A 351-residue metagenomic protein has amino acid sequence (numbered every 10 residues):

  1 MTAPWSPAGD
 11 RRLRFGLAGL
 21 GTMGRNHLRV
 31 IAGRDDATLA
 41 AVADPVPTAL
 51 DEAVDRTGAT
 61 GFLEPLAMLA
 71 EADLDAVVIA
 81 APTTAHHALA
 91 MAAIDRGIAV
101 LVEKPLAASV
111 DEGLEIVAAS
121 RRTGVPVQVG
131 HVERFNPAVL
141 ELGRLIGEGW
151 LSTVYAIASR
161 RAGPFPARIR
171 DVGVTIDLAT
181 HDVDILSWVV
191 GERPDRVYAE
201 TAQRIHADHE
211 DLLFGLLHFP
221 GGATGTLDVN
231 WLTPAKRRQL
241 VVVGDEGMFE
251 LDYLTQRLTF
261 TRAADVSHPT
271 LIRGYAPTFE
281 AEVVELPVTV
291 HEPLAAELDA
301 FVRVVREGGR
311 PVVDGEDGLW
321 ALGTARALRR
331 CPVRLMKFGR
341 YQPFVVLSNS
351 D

Functional and structural regions predicted by a protein language model:
M1-G9, A76-V78, A300-D351: C-terminal helix-rich "cap/oligomerization" subdomain common to oxidoreductases
M1-T57: N-terminal Rossmann-like dinucleotide-binding module
H27, A59-A119: Beta-loop-alpha module in the N-terminal Rossmann-like domain of NAD(P)-dependent dehydrogenases, especially those
E52-A59, A119-T123: Short, conserved SAM-binding/catalytic segment of Class I S-adenosyl-L-methionine-dependent methyltransferases
A107-I169: A contiguous active-site-proximal alpha/beta segment in oxidoreductase catalytic domains
V132, E246-V313, F338, P343-F344 (+1 more regions): C-terminal glycine/acidic-rich active-site capping loop/insertion
P166-A235, V241: Rossmann-like dinucleotide-binding domain that binds NAD(P)(H)
